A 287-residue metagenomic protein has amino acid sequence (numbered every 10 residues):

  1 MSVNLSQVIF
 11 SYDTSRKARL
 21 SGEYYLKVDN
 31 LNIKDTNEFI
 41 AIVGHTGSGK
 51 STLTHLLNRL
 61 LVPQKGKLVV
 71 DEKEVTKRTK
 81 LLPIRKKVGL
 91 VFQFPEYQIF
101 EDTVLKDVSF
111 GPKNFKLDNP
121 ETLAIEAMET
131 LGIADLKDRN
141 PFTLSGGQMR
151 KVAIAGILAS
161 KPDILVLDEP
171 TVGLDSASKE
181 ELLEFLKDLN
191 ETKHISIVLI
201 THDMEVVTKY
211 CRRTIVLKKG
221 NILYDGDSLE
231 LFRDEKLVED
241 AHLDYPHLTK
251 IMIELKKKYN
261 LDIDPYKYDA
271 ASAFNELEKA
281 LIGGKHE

Functional and structural regions predicted by a protein language model:
N58: Helix-to-loop junction immediately C-terminal to a conserved catalytic motif
K67-P83: ABC ATPase NBD Q-loop/coupling interface
N119-L136: Conserved ABC ATPase "signature" region
N140-L144, Q148: Conserved ABC ATPase signature
L165-D168: Catalytic Walker B motif of ABC-type/P-loop ATPase nucleotide-binding domains
K219-G220: Conserved ABC ATPase "signature" C-loop
V238-E287: ABC ATPase nucleotide-binding domains
